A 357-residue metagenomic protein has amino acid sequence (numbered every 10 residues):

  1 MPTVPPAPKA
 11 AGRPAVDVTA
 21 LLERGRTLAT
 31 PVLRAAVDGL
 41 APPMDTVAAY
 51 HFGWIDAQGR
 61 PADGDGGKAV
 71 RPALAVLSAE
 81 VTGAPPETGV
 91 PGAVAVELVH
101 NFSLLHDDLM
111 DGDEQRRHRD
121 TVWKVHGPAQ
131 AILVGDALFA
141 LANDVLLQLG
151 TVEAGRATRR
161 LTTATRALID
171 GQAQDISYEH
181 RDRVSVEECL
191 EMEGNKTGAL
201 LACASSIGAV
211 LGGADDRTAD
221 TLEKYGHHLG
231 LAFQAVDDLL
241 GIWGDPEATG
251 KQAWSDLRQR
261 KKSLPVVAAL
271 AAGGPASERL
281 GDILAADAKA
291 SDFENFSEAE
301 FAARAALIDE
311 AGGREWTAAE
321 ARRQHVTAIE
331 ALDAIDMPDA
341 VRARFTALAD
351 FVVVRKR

Functional and structural regions predicted by a protein language model:
M1-A95, V99, L105, L109-K124 (+4 more regions): Conserved N-terminal diphosphate/IPP-binding helix and adjacent helical/loop segment of trans-prenyltransferase domains
P2, R34, L40, G64-K68 (+2 more regions): All-alpha helical catalytic cores of prenyl diphosphate-utilizing isoprenoid enzymes
P2, T46-A95, L146-L147, V186-L229 (+2 more regions): Alpha-helical phosphate/pyrophosphate-handling elements in metalloenzyme active cores
V18, L22, L40, M44 (+8 more regions): Residue-level recognition of alpha-helical structural elements
M44-A48, E114, L240-T249, S277-L284 (+2 more regions): A glycine-biased, small/acidic residue-tolerant capping/turn segment at secondary-structure junctions
D63-G64, R116-L138, D182-T197, D220-K224 (+2 more regions): Divalent-cation-assisted or electrostatically stabilized phosphate/pyrophosphate-binding catalytic cores
A73, L98-N101, L138, C203 (+4 more regions): Amphipathic, well-ordered alpha-helical segments in soluble domains
D108, D144-V145: Glycine-rich phosphate-binding loops that contact phosphosugars or nucleotide phosphates
